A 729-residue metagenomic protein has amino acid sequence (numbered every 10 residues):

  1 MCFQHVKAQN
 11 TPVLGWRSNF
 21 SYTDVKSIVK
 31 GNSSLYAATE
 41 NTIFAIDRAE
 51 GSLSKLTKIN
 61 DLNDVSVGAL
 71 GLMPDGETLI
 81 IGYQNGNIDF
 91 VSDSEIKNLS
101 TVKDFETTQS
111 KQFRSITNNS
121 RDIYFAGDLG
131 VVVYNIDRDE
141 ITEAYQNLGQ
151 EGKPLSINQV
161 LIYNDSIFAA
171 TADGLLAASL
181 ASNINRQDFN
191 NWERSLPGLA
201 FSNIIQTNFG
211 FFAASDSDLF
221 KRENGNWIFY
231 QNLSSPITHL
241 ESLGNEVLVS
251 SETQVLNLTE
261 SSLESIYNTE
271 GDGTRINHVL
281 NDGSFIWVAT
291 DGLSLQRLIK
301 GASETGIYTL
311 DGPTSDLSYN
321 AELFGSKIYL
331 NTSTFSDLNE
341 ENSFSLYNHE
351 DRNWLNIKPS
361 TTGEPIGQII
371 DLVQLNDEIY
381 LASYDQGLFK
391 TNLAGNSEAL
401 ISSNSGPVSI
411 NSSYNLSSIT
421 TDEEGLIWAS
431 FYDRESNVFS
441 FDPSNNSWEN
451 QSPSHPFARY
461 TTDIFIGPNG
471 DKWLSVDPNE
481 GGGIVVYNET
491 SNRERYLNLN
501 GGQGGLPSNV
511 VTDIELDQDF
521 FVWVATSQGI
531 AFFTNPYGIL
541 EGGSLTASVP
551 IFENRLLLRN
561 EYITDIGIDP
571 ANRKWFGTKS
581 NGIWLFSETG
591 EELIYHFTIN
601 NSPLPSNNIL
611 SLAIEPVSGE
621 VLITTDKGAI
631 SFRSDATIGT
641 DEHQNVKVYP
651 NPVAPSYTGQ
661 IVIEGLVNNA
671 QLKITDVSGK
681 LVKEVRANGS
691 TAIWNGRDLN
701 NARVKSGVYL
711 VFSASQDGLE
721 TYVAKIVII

Functional and structural regions predicted by a protein language model:
M1-K7: C-terminal segment of classical bacterial N-terminal signal peptides
K7-N645, L681: Carboxylate-rich, polar loop motifs that coordinate divalent cations or form catalytic acidic clusters
K58, K683-S690: Solvent-exposed serine/threonine-rich low-complexity stretches and specific carbohydrate-binding patches
L148, R686-G689, V727: A generic structural motif
D641-K673, T691-W694: Glycine-centered coil/turn sites that cap beta-strands in beta-rich domains
Q671-V682, Y709: Short, glycine-anchored, charge-dense loop/turn motifs used at functional sites
A687-G718: Short, surface-exposed loop/turn motifs with a glycine/proline- and acidic-biased composition
T721-I726: Edge beta-strands of extracellular beta-sandwich domains
